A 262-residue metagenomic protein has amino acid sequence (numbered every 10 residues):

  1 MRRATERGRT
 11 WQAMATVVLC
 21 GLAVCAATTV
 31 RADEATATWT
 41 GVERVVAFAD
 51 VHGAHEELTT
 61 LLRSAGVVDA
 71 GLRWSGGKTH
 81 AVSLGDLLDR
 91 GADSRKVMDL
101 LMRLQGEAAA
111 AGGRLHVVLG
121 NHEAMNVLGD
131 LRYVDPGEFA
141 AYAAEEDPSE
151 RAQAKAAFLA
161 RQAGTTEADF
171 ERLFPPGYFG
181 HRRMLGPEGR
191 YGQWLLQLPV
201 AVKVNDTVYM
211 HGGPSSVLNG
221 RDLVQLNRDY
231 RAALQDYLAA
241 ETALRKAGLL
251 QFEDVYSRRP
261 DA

Functional and structural regions predicted by a protein language model:
R2, E6, A26-A262: Feature recognizes metal-dependent phosphohydrolase scaffolds
R3, R7, A15-V18: Terminal low-complexity, poorly structured segments
M14-A26: Bacterial N-terminal signal peptides
